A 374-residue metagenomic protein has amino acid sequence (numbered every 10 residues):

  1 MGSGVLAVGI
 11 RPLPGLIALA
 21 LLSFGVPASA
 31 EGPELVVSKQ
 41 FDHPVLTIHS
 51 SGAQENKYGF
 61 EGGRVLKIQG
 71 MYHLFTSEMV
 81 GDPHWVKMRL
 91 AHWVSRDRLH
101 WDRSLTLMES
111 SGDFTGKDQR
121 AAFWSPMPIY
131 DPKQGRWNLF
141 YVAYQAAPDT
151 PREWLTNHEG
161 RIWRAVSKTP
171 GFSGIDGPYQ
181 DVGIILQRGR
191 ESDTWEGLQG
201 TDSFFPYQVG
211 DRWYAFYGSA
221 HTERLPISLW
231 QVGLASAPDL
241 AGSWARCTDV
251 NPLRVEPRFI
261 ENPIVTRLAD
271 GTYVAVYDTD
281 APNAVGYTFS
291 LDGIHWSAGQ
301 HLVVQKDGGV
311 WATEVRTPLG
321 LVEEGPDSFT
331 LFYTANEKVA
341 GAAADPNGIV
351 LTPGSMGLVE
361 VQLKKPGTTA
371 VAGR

Functional and structural regions predicted by a protein language model:
M1-I10: N-terminal secretory signal peptides that target proteins for export/translocation
L6, V26-P27, G32: Intrinsically disordered, low-complexity serine/threonine-rich segments
V8-G9, G15, V65, E314: Generic N-terminal leader/processing signal
P12-F24: Bacterial N-terminal signal peptides
A30-A121, Y130-D202, Y207-E261, R267-T313 (+1 more regions): Beta-rich carbohydrate-recognition and catalytic domains
W124-P126: Short, charged beta->alpha transition segments
T317-G320: C-terminal structured domain segments
